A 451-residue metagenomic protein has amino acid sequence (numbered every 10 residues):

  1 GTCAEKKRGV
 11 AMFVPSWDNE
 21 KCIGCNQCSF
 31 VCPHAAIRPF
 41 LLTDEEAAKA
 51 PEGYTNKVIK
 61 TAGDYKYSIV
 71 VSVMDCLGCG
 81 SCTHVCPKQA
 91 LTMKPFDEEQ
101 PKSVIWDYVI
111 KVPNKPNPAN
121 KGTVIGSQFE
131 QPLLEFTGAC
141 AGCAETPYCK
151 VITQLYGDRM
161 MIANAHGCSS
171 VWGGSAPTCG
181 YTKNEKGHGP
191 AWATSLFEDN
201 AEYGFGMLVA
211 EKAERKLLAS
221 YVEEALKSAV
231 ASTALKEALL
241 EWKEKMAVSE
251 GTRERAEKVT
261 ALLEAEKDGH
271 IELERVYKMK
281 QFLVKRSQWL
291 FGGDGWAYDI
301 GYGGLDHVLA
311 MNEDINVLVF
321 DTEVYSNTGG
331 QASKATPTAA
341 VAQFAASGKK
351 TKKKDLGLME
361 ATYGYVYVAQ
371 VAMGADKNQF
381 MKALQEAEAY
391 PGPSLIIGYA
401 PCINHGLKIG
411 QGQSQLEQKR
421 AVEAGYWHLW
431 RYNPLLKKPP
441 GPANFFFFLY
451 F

Functional and structural regions predicted by a protein language model:
G1-C76, T83-W289, A340, I403 (+4 more regions): Ferredoxin-type iron-sulfur electron-transfer modules and their immediate structural context
N19, V73, A141, G295-D299 (+1 more regions): Active-site glycine- and acidic-residue-rich loops that bind and position anionic ligands or nucleotide-like cofactors
Q27, S81, K150-Q154, L217-S220 (+3 more regions): Alpha-helical scaffold segments in soluble metabolic enzymes
P113-N117, D294, T322-E323: Short acidic/polar alpha-helix capping motifs at helix-coil junctions
S169, S175, G295-A297, G303-L305: Gly/Ser/Thr-rich beta-alpha loop segments that engage phosphate groups in nucleotides
H270, Y277, V284-L290, D299-I315 (+1 more regions): Glycine-rich ThDP/TPP pyrophosphate-binding loop and its adjacent helix/strand module within ThDP-dependent enzymes
